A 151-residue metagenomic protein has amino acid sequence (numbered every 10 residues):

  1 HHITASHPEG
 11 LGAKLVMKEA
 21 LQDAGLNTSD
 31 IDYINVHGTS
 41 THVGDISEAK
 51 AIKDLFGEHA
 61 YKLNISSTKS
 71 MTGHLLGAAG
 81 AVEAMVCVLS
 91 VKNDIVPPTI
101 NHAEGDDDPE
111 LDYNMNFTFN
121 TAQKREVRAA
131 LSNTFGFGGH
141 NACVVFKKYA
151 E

Functional and structural regions predicted by a protein language model:
H1-E151: Conserved "HGTGT" condensation-loop signature of ketosynthase/thiolase-family condensing enzymes that catalyze
